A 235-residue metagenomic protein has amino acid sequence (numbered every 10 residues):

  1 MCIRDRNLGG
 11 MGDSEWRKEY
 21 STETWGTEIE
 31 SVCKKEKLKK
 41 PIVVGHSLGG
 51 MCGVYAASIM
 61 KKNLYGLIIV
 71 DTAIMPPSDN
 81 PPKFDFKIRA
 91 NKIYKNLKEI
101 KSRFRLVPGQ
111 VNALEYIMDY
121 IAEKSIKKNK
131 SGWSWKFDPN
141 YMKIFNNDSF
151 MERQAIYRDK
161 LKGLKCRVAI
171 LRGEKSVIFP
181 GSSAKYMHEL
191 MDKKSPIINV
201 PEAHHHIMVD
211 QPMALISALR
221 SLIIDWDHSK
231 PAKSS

Functional and structural regions predicted by a protein language model:
M1-D5: Conserved small/polar residues in nucleotide/adenosyl-binding loops
N7-G12, I74, H204-I207: Alpha/beta-hydrolase active-site loop signature
L8-G45, S217: Active-site loop/oxyanion-hole signature of alpha/beta-hydrolase fold enzymes
G45, G49, G53: Gly/Ala-rich beta-loop-alpha elbow adjacent to hydrolase catalytic centers
V54-S58, Y65-E99: Flexible "cap/lid" loop of the alpha/beta hydrolase fold
N91-E152: Conserved alpha/beta-hydrolase catalytic His-Asp/Glu region
K128-L190, P196: Conserved serine/cysteine hydrolase catalytic core
A203-P212, I216: Catalytic histidine-centered segment of alpha/beta-hydrolase-like enzymes
